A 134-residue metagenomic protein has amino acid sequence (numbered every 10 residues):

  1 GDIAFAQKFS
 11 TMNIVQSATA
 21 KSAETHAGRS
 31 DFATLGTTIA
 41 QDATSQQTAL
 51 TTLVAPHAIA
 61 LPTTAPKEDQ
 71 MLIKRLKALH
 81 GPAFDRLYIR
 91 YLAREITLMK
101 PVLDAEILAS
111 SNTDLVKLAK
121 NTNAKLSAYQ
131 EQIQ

Functional and structural regions predicted by a protein language model:
G1-Q134: His/Met- and acidic-residue-enriched segments that coordinate or traffic transition-metal cofactors and support
